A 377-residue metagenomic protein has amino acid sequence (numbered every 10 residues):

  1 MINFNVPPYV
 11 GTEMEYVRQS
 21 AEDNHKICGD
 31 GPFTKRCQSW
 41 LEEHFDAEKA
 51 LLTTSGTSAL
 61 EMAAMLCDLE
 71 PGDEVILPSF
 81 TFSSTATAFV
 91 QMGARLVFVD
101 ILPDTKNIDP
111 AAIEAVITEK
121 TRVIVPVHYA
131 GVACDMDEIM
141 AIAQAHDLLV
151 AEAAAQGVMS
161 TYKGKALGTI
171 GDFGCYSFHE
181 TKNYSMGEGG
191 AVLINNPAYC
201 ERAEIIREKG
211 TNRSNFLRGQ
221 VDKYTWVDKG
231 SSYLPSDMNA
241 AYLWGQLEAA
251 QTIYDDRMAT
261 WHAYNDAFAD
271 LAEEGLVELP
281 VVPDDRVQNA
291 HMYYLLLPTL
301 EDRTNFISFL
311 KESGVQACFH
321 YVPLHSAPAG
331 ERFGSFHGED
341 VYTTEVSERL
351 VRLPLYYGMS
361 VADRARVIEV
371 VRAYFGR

Functional and structural regions predicted by a protein language model:
M1-I27, T225-V227, P354: N-terminal "arm"/small-domain region of PLP-dependent enzymes with the aminotransferase-like
C28-E74, A88-M92, F98-V99, K165: Phosphate-binding glycine-rich loop
K35-S39, H44-A50, A111, A115 (+5 more regions): PLP-dependent aminotransferase class I/II
L51, I76, V97, V150-A151 (+3 more regions): Structural detector of well-ordered beta-strand residues that form the stable sheet scaffold of enzyme domains
L52, L77, F98, V192 (+1 more regions): Conserved SAM-binding loop
M65-A154, T161: PLP-dependent aminotransferase-like
E152-M186, N215-L217, D222-V227, E278: Conserved active-site segment immediately N-terminal to the catalytic lysine that forms the internal aldimine
Y176-S177, G190-N195, W244: Short beta-strand-to-turn element immediately C-terminal to the catalytic PLP-Schiff-base lysine in fold type I
